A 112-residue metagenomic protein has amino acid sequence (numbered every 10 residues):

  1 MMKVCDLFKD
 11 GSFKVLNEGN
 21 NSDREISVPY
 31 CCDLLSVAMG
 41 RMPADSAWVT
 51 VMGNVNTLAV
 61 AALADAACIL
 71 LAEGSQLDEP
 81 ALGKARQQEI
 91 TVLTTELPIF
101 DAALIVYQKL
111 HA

Functional and structural regions predicted by a protein language model:
M1-E18, D23: N-terminal, charge-rich interaction modules
D23-R24, C32-A47, M52-A112: Feature captures the catalytic cores and cofactor-binding loops of soluble hydro-lyases/lyases that act on carboxylate
P29: The Walker A/P-loop phosphate-binding site
